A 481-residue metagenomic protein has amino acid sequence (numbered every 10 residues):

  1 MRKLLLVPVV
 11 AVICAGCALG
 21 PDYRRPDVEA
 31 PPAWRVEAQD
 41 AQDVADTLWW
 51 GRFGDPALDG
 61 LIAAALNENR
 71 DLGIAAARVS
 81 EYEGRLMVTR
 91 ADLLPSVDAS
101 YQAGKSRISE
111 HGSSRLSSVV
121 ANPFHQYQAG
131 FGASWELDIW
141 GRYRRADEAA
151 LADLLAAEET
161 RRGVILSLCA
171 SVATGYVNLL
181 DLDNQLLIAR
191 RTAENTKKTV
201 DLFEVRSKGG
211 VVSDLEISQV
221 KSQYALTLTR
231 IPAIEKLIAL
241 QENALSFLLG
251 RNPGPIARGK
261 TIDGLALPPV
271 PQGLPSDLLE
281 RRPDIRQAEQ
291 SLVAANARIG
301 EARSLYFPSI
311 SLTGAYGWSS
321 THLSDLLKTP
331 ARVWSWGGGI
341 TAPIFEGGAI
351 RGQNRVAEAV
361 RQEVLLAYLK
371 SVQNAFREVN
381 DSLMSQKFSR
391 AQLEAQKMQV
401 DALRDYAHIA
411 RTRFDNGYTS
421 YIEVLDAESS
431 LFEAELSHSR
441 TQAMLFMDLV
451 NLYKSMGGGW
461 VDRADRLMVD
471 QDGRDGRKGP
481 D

Functional and structural regions predicted by a protein language model:
R2-V10: Sec-dependent signal peptide recognition, specifically the positively charged N-region followed immediately by
A15-G16: C-terminal motif of bacterial Sec signal peptides marking the signal peptidase cleavage site
L19-P26, T47-L48, G54-A57, L61 (+7 more regions): Small/polar-residue-enriched beta-strand and adjacent coil segments characteristic of outer-membrane beta-barrel
R24-Q42: Hydrophobic alpha-helical transmembrane segments of membrane transport/permease proteins and related membrane-embedded
A30, Q42-A45, R191, S213 (+3 more regions): Short, solvent-exposed, mixed-charge loop/turn linkers that connect secondary-structure elements
A75-T89, V164, L168-R191, N195-V200 (+7 more regions): Amphipathic alpha-helical coiled-coil segments
K208-K236, S437-H438: Repeat-solenoid scaffold signature
G479-D481: Short, solvent-exposed mixed-charge patches
